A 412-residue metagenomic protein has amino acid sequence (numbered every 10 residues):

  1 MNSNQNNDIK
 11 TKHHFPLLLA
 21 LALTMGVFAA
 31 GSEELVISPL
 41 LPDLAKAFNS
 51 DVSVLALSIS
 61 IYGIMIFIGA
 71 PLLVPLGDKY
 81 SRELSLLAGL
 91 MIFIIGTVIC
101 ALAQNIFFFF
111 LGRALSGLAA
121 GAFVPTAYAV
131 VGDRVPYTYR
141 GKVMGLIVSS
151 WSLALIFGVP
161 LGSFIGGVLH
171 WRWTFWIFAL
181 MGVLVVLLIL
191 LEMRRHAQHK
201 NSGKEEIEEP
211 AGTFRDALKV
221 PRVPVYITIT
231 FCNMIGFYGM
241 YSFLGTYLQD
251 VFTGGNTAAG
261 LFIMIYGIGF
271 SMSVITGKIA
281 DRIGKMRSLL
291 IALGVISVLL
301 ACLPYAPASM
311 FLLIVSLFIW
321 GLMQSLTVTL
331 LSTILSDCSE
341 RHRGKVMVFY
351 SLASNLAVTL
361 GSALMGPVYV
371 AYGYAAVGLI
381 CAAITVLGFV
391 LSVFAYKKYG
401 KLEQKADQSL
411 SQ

Functional and structural regions predicted by a protein language model:
Q5-H13, R194-I227: Juxtamembrane intracellular "pre-TM" segments in multi-pass secondary transporters
L19-V52, L73, M240-G245: Extracytoplasmic
I68-I106: Conserved MFS/SLC helix-loop-helix module at the cytosolic interface between two early adjacent transmembrane helices
A70-S81, S273-G284, Y369: Helix-to-loop junctions at the C-terminal end of transmembrane segments in multipass secondary transporters
I92, G96-I99, F107-L115, F311-I319: Paired small-residue
F108, Y137-T138, L146-M193: Helix-loop-helix hairpin linking two adjacent transmembrane segments in secondary transporters
G112-L153: Cytoplasmic helix-loop-helix junction between adjacent transmembrane helices in 12-TM secondary transporters
M286-L331: C-terminal transmembrane helical hairpin of 12-TM major facilitator-type secondary transporters
